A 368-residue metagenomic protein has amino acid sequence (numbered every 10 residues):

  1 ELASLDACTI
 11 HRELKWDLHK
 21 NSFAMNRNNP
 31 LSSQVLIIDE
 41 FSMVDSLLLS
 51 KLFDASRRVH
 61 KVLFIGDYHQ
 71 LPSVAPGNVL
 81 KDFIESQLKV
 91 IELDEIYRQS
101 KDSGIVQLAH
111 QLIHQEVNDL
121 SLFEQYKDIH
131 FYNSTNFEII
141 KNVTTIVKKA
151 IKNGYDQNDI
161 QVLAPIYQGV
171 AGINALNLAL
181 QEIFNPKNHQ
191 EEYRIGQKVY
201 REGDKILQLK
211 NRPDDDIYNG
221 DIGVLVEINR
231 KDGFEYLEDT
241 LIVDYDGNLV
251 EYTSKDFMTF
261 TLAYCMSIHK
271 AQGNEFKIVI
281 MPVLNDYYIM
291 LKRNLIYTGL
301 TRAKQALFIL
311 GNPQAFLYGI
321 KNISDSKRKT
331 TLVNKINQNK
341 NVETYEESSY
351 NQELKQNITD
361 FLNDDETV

Functional and structural regions predicted by a protein language model:
E1-E124: ASCE P-loop NTPase helicase motor core
T9, D39, D67-Y68, L93 (+5 more regions): Residue-level signature of catalytic and energy-coupling elements of molecular machines, predominantly ATP/GTP-dependent
N29, D215-I222: Short coil-to-beta-strand transition motifs
S33, R58-K61, S86-I91, Y126-D128 (+3 more regions): Short glycine-/polar-rich loops that comprise or flank the Walker A/P-loop and associated switch/sensor motifs
V35-D39, L63, L163, L207 (+2 more regions): Structural motif
Y68-D215, R230, Y236: Conserved helicase motor core of P-loop NTPases
Q208, D221-V368: C-terminal accessory regions
